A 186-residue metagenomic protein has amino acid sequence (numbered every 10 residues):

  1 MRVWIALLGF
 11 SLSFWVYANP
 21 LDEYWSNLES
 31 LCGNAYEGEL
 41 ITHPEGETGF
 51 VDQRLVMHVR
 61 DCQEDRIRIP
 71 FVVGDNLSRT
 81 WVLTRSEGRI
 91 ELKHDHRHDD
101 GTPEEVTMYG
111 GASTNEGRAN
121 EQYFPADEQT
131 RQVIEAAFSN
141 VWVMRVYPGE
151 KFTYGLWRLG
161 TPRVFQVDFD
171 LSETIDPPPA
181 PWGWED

Functional and structural regions predicted by a protein language model:
N19-G46: Tryptophan-anchored aromatic micro-motifs
E37-E64: Short, solvent-exposed loop/hinge segments that bridge or flank secondary-structure elements
D52-R54, N76-T80, E104, F138-S139 (+1 more regions): Short, surface-exposed coil-to-beta transition loops
I67-G74, K93-D95, Y154-R158: Short beta-strand segments that buttress and anchor functional surface loops
W81-Q129: An exposed acidic His-Trp-rich patch
T107-A112, G149-D186: Edge beta-strand at a domain terminus
E121-L159: Helix-rich interaction surfaces within compact, conserved domain-sized segments that mediate assembly or partner
